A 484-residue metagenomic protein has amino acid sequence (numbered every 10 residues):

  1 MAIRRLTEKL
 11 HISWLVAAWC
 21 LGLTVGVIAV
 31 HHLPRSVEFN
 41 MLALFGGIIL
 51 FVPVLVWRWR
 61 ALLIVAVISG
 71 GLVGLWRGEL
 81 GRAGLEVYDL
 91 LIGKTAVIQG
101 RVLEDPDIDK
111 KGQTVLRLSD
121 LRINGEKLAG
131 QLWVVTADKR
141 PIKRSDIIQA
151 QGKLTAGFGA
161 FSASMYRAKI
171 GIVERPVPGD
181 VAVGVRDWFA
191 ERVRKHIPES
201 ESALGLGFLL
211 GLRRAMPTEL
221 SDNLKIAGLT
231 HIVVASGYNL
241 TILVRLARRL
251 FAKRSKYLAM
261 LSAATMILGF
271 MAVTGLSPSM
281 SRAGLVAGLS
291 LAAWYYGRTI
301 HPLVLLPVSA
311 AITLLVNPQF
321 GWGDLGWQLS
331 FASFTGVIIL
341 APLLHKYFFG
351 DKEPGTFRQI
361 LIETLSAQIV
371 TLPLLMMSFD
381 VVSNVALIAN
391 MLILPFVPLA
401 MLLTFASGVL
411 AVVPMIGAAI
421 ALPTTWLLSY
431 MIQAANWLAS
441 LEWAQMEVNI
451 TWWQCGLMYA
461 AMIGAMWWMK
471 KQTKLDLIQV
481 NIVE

Functional and structural regions predicted by a protein language model:
M1-E86, S162-Y166, R282: N-terminal leader/targeting segments
A2-S13, L21, A160-V286, L291-A292 (+1 more regions): Aromatic-rich juxtamembrane segments at the membrane interface
A2-V16, C20-L23, L33-S36, G417-E484: C-terminal regulatory/interaction regions
A18, W59-L62, T218-A386, I450-E484: Hydrophobic alpha-helical transmembrane segments in multi-pass membrane proteins
G26, G100, G152, F208 (+6 more regions): Divalent metal-coordination and catalytic microenvironments
E79-Q99: Alpha-helical transmembrane signal-anchor/signal-peptide segments
L103-V185: OB-fold single-stranded nucleic acid-binding module
T335-W443: Alpha-helical transmembrane segments of multi-pass integral membrane proteins
